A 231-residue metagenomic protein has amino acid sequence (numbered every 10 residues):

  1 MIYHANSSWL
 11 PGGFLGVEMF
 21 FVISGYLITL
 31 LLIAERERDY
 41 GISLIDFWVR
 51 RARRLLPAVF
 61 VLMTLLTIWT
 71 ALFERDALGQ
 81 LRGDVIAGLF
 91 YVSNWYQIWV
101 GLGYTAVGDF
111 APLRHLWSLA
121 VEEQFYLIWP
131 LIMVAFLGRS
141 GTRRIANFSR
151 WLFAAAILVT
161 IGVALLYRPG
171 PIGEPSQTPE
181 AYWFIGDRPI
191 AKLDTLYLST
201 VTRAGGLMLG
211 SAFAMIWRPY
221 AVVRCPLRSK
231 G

Functional and structural regions predicted by a protein language model:
M1-G231: Hydrophobic membrane-embedded alpha-helices and membrane-water interface caps/short interhelical or interfacial loops
